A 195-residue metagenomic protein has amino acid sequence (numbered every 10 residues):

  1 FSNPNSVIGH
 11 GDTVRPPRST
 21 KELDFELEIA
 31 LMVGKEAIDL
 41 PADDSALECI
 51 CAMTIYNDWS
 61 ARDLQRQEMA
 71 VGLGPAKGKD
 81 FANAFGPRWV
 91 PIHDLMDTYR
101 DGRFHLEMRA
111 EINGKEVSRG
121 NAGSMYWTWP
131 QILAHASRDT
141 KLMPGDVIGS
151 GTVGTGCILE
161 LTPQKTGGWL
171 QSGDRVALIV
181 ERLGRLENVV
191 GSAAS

Functional and structural regions predicted by a protein language model:
F1-L133, D139, S195: Glycine-enriched loop-and-adjacent helix/strand subsegments that border the catalytic/binding cleft of enzyme cores
L31, G145, V180: Conserved S/T- and glycine-rich ATP-binding loop of Class I adenylate-forming
K77-N83, P87-V90, M96, G123 (+1 more regions): Charged, cofactor-coupling segments
T128-T140, P144-Q171: A conserved acidic, glycine/proline-rich C-terminal tail/linker
